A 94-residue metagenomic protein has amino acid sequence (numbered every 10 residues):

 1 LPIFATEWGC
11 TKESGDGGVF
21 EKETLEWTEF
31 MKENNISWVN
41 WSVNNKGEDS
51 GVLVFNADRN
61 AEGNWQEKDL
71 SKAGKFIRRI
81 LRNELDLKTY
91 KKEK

Functional and structural regions predicted by a protein language model:
L1-K94: Substrate-binding cleft of secreted/luminal carbohydrate-active enzymes
